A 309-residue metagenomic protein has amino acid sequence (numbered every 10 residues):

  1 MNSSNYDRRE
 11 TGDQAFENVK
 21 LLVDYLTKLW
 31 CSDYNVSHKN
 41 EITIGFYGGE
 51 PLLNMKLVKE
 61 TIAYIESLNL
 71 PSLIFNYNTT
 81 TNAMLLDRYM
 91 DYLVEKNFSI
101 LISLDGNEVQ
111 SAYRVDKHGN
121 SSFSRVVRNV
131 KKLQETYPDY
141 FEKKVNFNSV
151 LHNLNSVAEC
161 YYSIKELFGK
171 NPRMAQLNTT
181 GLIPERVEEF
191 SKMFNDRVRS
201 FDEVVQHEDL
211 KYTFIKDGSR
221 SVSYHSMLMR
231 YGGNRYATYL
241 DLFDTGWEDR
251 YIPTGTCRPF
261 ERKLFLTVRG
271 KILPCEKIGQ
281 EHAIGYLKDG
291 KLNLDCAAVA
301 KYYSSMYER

Functional and structural regions predicted by a protein language model:
M1-N18: Canonical Radical SAM [4Fe-4S] cluster-binding loop centered on the CxxxCxxC motif and its immediate flanking residues
R8, V19-Y47, N54-G181: Radical SAM/AdoMet-radical enzyme domain recognition
D105, K263, E276: Conserved acidic functional residues
R114-V127, K131-P259, F265-R269: Radical SAM enzyme [4Fe-4S]-AdoMet core and its adjacent flexible, acidic and glycine-rich loops/tails across
I278-R309: Membrane-interface junctions of multi-pass transporters
